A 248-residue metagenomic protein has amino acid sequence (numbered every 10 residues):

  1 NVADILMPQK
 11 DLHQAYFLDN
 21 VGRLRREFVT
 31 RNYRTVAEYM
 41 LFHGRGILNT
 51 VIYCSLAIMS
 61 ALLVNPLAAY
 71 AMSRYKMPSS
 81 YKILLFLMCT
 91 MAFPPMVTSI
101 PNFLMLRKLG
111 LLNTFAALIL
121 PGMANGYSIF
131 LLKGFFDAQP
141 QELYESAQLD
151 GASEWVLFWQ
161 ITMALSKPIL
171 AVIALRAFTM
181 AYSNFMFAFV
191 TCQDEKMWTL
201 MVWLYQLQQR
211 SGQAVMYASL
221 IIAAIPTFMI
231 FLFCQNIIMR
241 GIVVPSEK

Functional and structural regions predicted by a protein language model:
N1-K248: A hydrophobic, multi-pass inner-membrane permease signature
